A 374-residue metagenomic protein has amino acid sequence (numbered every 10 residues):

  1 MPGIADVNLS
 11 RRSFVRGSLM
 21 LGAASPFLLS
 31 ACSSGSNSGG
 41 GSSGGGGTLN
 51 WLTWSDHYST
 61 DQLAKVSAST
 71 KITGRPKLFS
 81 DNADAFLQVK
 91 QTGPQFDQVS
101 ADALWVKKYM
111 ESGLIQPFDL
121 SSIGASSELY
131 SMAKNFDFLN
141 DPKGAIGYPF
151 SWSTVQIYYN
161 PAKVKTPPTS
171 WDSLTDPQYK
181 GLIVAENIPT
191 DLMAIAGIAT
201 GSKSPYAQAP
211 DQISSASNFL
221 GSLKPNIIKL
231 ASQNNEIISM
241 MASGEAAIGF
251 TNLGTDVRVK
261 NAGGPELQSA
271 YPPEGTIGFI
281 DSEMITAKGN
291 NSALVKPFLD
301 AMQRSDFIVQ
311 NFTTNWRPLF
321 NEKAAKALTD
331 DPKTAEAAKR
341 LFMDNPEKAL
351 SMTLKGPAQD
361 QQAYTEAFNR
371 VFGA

Functional and structural regions predicted by a protein language model:
M1-L9, S13, M20-A31: N-terminal secretory signal peptides
S33-S42: Bacterial lipoprotein signal-peptidase II cleavage site
S43-K108: Early extracytoplasmic/lumenal segment of secretory-pathway proteins
S59-T60, A83-D84, S100-E245: Extracytoplasmic ligand-binding site segments that recognize negatively charged/polar headgroups
I157-K163, G197-G201, F279-S292, Q310-N311: A bilobed periplasmic-binding-protein/Venus flytrap-type ligand-binding module shared by bacterial periplasmic
I213-L223, A231, G263-M284: Periplasmic-binding protein-like
T286-K348: Mature extracytoplasmic/periplasmic domains
M343-A374: Conserved C-terminal helix/tail region of periplasmic/extracytoplasmic solute-binding proteins
